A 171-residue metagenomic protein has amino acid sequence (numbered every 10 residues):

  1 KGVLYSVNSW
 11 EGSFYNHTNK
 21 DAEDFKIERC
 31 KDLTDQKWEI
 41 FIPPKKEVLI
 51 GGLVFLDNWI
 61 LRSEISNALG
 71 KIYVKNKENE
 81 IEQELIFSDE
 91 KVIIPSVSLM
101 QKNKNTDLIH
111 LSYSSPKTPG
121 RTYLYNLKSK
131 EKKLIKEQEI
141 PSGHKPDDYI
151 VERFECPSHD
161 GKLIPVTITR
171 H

Functional and structural regions predicted by a protein language model:
K1-S9, I40, G51-G52, I72 (+1 more regions): Non-catalytic accessory segments flanking enzyme active sites
Y5, L33-T34: A compositional/structural signature marking long, glycine- and acidic/polar-rich segments with frequent tryptophans
S9-W10, Y15-A22, C30-K31, L61-A68 (+2 more regions): Beta-strand C-termini and the immediately following turn/loop, strongest in propeller blades
E28-D32, L124-N126: Beta-propeller blade signature
T34-L56: Generic long, charged, amphipathic alpha-helical segments
K46, N67, P146-Y149: Short solvent-exposed loop/turn micro-motifs enriched in small/polar/acidic residues
